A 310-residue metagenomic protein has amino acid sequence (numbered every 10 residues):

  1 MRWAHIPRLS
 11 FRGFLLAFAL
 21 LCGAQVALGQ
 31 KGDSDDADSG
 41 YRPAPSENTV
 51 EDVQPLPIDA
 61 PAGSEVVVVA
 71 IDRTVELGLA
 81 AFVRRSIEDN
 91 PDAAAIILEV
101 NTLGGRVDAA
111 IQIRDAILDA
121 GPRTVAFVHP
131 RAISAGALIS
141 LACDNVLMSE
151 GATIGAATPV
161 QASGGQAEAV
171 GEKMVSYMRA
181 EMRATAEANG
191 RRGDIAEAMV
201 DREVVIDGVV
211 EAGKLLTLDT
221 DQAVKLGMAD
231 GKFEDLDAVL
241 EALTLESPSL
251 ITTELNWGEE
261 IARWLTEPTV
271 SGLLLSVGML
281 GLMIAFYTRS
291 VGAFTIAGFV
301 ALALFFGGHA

Functional and structural regions predicted by a protein language model:
R2-L15: Bacterial N-terminal signal peptides that target proteins for export
A4, A17-A19, A44: Ala/Thr-enriched low-complexity intrinsically disordered regions
R12-A24: Bacterial N-terminal signal peptides
A27-A262: Soluble extramembrane regions of membrane proteins in the secretory/endomembrane system
G258-A310: Transmembrane alpha-helical segments that form the functional core of multipass membrane systems
